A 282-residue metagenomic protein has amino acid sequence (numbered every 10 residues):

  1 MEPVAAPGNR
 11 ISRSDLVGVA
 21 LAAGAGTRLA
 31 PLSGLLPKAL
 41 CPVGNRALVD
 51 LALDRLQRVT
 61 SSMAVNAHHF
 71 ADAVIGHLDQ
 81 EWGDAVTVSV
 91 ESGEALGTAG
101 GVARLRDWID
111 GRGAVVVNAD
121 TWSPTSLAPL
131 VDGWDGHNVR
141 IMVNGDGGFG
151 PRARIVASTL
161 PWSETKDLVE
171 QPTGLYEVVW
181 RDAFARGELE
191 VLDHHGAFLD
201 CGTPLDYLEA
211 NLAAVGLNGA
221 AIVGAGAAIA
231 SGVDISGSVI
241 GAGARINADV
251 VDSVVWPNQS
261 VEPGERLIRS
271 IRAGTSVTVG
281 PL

Functional and structural regions predicted by a protein language model:
M1-A20, R28, P42-A119, S123-L127 (+1 more regions): Conserved N-terminal catalytic core of the sugar/cofactor nucleotidyltransferase
A25, L36, F70, A197: A generic "binding-loop/recognition-motif" signal
P31-G34: Conserved catalytic-core motifs of eukaryotic protein kinase domains, centered on the activation segment
A39, A85-T87, E188-E190: Conserved beta-strand segments of alpha/beta enzyme cores
V65-A67, V115, V139-N144, I222 (+3 more regions): Short, hydrophobic beta-strand segments that form beta-sheet elements in well-ordered domains
H68, S89-S92, M142-N144, L192-H194: Conserved beta-strand termini and adjacent loop/short-helix elements that scaffold enzyme active sites in alpha/beta
A114-V115, W122-D135, G145-V215, G219: Catalytic-core segments of class I nucleotidyltransferases/pyrophosphorylases that form NMP-activated intermediates
A220-V233, S238-V239, A244-V255, Q259-V261 (+3 more regions): A structural motif detector for beta-strand N-caps
